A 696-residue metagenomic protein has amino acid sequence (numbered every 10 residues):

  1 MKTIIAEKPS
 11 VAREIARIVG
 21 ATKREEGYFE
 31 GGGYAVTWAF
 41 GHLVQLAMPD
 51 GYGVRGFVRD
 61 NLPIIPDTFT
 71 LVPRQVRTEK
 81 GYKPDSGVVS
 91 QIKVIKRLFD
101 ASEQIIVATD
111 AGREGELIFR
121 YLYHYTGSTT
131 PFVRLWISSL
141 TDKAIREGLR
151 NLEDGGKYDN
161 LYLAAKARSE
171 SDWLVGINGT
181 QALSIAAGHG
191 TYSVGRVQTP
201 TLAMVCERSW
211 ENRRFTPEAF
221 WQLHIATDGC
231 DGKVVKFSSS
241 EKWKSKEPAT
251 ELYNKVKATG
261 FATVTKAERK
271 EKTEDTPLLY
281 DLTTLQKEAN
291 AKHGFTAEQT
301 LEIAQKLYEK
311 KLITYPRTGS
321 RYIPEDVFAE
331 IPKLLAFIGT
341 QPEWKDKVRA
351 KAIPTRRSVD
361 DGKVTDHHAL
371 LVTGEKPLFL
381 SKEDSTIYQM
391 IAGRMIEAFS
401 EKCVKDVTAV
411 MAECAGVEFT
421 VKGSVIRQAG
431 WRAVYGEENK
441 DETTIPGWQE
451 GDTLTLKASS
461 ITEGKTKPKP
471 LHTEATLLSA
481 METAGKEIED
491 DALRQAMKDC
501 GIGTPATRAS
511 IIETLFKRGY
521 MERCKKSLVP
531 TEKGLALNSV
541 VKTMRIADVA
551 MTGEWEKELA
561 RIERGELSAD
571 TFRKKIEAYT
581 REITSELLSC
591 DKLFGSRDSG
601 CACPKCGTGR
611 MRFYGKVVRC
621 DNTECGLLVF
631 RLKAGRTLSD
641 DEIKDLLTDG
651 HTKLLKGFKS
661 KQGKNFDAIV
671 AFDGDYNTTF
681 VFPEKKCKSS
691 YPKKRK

Functional and structural regions predicted by a protein language model:
M1-S169, W173, G179, T443 (+1 more regions): Intrinsically disordered, low-complexity regulatory segments
K2, G81-K83, Y125, T130 (+5 more regions): Basic, low-complexity terminal or inter-domain segments flanking catalytic cores
P9-A16, G33-V36, F40, R59-L62 (+21 more regions): Amphipathic alpha-helical transducer elements in NTP-driven molecular machines
E30-G32, A226-C230, E413-V417, Q662: Short strand-coil-strand connectors
G87, D142-T227, R269-K270: C-terminal or mid-to-C-terminal helical accessory/interaction module adjacent to the motor/catalytic core
K244-Y280, Q286: Metal- or metallocofactor-binding catalytic centers and their adjacent structured scaffolds across diverse enzyme
